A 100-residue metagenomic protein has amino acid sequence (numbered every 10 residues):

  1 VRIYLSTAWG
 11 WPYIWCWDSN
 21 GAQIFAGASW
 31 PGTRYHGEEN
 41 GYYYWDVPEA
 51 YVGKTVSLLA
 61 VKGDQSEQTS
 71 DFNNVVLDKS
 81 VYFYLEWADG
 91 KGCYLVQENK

Functional and structural regions predicted by a protein language model:
V1-I3: Structural beta-strand segments of beta-rich domains
A8-V52, D64-F72: Aromatic-rich carbohydrate-binding modules that target alpha-glucans
K54-L58: Exposed beta-strand face motif in extracellular beta-rich ectodomains
A60-K62: Conserved structural position at the C-terminal beta-strand of extracellular beta-sandwich adhesion modules
N74-K100: Extracellular beta-sheet/turn segments enriched in Thr/Pro/Gly and aliphatic residues
